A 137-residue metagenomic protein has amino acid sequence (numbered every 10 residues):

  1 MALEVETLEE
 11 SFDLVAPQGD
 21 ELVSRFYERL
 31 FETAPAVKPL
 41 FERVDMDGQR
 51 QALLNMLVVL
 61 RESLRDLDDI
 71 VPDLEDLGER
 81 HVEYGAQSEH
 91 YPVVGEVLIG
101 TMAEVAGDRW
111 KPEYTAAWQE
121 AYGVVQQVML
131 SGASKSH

Functional and structural regions predicted by a protein language model:
M1-H137: Globin-like tetrapyrrole-binding proteins
